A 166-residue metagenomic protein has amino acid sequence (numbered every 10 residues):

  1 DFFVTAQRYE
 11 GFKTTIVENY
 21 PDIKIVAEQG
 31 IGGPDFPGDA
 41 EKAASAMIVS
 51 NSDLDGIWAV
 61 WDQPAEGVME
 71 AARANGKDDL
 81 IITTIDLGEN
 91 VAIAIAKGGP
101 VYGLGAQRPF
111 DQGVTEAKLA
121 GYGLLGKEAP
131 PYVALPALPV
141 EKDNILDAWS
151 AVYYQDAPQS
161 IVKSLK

Functional and structural regions predicted by a protein language model:
D1-K166: A residue-level marker of the well-folded mature domains of exported/periplasmic proteins
